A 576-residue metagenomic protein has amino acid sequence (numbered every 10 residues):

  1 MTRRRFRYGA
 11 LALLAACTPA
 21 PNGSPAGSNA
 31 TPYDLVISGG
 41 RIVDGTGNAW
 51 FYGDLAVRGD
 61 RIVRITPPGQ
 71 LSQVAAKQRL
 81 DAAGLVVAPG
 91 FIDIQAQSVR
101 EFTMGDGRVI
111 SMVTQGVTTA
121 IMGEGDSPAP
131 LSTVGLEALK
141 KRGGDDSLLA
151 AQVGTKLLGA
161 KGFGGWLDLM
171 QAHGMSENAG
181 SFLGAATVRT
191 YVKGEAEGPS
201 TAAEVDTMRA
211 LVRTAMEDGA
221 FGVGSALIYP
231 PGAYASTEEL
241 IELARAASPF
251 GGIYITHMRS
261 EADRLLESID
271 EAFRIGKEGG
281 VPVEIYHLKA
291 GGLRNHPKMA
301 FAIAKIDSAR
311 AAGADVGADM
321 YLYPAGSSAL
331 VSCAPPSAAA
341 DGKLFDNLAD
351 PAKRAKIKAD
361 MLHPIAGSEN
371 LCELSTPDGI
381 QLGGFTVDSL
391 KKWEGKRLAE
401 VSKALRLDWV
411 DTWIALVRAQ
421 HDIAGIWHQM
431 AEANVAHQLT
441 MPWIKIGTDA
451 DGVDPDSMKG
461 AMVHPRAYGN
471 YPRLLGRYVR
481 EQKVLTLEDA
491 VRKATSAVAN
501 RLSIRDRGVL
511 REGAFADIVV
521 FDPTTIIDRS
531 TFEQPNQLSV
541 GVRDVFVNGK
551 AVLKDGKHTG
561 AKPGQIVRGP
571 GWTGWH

Functional and structural regions predicted by a protein language model:
R3-Y8: N-terminal export leaders
N22-L35, I42-G90, D106: Histidine-rich, glycine-flanked metal-binding segment
G40, D350, H437-W443, D449 (+2 more regions): C-terminal cap of metal-dependent C-N hydrolases
I42-D54, A424-V435, Q482-V491, A499-N536: Acidic, glycine-enriched loop/beta-strand segments at the rims of small-molecule binding/catalytic pockets
L85-V86, F91, M104-F221, R310 (+1 more regions): Divalent-metal coordination cores built from histidine and acidic residues
G90-R100: Metallo-beta-lactamase
W166-A202, D206-Y229, L240, A244 (+3 more regions): Active-site neighborhoods of metal-dependent hydrolases
